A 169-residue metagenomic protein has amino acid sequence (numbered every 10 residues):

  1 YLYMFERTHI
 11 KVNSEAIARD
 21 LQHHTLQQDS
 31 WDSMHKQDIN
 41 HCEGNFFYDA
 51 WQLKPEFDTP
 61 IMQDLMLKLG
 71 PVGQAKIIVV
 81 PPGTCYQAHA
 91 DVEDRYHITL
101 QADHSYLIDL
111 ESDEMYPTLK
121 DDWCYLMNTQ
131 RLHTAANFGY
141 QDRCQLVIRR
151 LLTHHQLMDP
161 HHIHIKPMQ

Functional and structural regions predicted by a protein language model:
Y1-L69: Non-heme Fe(II)/2-oxoglutarate
M62-P82: A short glycine-rich, His/Asp/Glu-containing loop-to-beta-strand
V79, A90-Y106: Short, conserved beta-strand element in jelly-roll/cupin
Y86-H89, Y106-I108, M127-Y140: Short beta-strand His + acidic residue motifs that chelate non-heme Fe in jelly-roll/DSBH and cupin folds
Y96-T99, C124-L126, Y140-M158: A short hydrophobic beta-strand segment most commonly corresponding to one strand of the jelly-roll/cupin
T99-K120: A short beta-strand-loop-beta hairpin characteristic of the jelly-roll/cupin
P117-D121, N128-Q130, A135, L146-R150: Conserved SAM-binding loop
P160-Q169: Fe(II)/2-oxoglutarate
